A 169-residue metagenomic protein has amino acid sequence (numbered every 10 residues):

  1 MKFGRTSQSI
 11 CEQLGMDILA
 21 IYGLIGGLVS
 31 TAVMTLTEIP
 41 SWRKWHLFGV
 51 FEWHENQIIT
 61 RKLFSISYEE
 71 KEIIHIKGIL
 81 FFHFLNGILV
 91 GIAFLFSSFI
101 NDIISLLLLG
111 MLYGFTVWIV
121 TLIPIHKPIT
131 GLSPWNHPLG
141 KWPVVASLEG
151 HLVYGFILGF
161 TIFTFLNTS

Functional and structural regions predicted by a protein language model:
K2-S169: Juxtamembrane/disordered regions of integral membrane proteins
